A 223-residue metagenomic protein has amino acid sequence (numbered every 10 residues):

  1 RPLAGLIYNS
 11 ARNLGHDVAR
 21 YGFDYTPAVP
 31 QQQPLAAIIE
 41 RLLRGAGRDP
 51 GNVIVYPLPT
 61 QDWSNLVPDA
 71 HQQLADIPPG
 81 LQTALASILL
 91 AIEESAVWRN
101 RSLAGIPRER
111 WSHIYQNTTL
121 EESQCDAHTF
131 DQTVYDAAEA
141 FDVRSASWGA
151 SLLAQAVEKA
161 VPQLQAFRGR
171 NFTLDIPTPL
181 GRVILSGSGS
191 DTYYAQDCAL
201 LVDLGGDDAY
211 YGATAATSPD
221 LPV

Functional and structural regions predicted by a protein language model:
R1-G187: Terminal non-domain segments
P177-R182, T192-V202, A213-V223: Short "repeat-start/strand-capping" segments in structured domains, especially the N-termini of parallel beta-helix
A209-Y210: Acidic, metal/ion-handling microdomains and their immediate structural contexts
